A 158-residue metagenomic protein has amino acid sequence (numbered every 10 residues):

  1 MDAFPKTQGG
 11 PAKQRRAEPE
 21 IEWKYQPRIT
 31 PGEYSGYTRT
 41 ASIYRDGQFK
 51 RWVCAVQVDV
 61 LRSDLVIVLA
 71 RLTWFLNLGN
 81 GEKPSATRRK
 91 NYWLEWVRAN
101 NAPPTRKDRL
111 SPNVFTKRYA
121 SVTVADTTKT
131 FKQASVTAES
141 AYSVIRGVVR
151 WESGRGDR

Functional and structural regions predicted by a protein language model:
M1-R158: Short beta-rich binding modules
